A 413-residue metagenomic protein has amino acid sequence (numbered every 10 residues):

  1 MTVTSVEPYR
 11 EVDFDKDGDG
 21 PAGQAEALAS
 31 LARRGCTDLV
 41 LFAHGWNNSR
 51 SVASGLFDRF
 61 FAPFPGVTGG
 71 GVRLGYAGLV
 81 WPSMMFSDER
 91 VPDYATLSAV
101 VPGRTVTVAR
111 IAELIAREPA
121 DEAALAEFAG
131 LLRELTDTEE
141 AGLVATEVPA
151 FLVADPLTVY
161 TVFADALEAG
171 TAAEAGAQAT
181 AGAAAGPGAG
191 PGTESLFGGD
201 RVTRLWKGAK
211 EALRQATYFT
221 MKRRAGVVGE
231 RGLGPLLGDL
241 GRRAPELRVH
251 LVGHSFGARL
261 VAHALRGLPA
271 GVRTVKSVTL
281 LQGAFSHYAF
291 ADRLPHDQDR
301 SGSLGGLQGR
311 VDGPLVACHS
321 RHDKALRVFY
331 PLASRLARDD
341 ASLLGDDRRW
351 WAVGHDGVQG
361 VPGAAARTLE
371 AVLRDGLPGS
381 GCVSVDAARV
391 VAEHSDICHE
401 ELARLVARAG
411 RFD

Functional and structural regions predicted by a protein language model:
M1-G18, M84-M85, D93-V106, E168-R248 (+1 more regions): Lipolytic serine-hydrolase domain surface
M1-T37, A53: Walker A/P-loop-proximal flanking segment of P-loop NTPase domains
Q24-A25, S54-P63, Q298-S301, L402-R404: Well-ordered, non-membrane alpha-helical segments in soluble/globular domains
A29-R33, R59-G71, R266-R273, G302-R310: Short, surface-exposed basic-aromatic patches at helix termini and helix-loop junctions that form
A32-D93, A129-R204: Short, surface-exposed "cap/lid" segments of acyl-processing enzymes
A53-F57, A262, F329: Conserved strand-to-helix beginnings and helix N-cap segments that scaffold or border functional pockets
P102-T146, T158, T220-R231, P235-V249: Gly/Ser-rich "nucleophile elbow"/oxyanion-hole loop immediately N-terminal to the catalytic nucleophile in hydrolases
V252-G257, V261: Gly/Ala-rich beta-loop-alpha elbow adjacent to hydrolase catalytic centers
